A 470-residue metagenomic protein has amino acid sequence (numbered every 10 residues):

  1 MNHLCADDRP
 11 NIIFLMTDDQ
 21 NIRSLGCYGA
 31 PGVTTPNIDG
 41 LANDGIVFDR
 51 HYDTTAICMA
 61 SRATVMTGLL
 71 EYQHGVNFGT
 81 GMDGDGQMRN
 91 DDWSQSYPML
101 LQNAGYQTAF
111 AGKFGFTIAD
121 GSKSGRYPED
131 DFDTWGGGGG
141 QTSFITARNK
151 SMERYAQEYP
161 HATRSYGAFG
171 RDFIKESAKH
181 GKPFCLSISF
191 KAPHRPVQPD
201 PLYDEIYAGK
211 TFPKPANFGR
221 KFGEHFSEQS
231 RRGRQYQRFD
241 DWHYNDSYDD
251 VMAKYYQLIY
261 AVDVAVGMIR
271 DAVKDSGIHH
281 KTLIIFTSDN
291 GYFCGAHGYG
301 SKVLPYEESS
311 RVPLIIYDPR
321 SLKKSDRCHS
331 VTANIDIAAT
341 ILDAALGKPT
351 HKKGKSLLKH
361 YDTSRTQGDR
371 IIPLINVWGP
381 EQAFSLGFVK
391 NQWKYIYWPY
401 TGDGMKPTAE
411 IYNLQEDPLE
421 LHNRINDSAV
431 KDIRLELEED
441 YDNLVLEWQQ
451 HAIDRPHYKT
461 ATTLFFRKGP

Functional and structural regions predicted by a protein language model:
M1-T408, P418-E439, N443-L446, I453-P456 (+1 more regions): Formylglycine-dependent sulfatase
I411-Y412: Short hydrophobic beta-strand that contains or immediately precedes a catalytic carboxylate
Q415: Residues forming the ATP-binding cleft of Hanks-type serine/threonine protein kinase domains
